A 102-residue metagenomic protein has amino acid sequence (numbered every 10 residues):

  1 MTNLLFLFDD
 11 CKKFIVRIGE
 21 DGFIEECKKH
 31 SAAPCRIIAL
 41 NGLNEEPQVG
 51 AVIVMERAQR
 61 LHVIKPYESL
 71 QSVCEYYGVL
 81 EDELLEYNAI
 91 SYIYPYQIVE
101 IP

Functional and structural regions predicted by a protein language model:
M1-N3, R36-A39: Terminal low-complexity, poorly structured segments
T2-H30, A51-Y77, Q97: Primarily a LysM-type cell-wall glycan-binding module
I38-G42, E83-N88: Short alpha-helix capping/helix-loop boundary micro-motifs
V99-I101: Solvent-exposed segments in extracellular or luminal domains encompassing
